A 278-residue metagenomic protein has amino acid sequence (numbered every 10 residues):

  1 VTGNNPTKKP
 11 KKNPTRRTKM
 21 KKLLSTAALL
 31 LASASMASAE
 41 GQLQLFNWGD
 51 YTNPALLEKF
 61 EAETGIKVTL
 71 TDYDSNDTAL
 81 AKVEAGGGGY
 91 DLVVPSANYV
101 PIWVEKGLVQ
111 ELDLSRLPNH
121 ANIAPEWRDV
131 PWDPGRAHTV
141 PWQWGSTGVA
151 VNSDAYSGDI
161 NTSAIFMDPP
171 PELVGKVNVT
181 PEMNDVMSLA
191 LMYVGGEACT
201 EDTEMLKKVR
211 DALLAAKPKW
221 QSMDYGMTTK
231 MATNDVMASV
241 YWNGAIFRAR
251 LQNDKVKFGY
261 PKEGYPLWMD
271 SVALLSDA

Functional and structural regions predicted by a protein language model:
V1-K19: Short, Lys/Arg-enriched N-terminal segments with co-localized hydrophobic residues within the first ~10-30 amino acids
M20-A39: Gram-negative bacterial Sec-dependent N-terminal signal peptides
E40-I102: Early extracytoplasmic/lumenal segment of secretory-pathway proteins
D50-T52, N76-T78, N98-I102, S146-T147 (+4 more regions): Solvent-exposed loop/turn segments at secondary-structure junctions within structured extracellular/periplasmic domains
T69-T71, N178, Q221-S222, K257-G259: General small-molecule cofactor/ligand-binding pocket signal
G89, V94-D235: Extracytoplasmic ligand-binding site segments that recognize negatively charged/polar headgroups
Y99-I102, A232, M237-K255: A ligand-binding cleft/hinge motif common to bilobed small-molecule-binding domains
N122, L206-L214, R250-S276: Periplasmic-binding protein-like
